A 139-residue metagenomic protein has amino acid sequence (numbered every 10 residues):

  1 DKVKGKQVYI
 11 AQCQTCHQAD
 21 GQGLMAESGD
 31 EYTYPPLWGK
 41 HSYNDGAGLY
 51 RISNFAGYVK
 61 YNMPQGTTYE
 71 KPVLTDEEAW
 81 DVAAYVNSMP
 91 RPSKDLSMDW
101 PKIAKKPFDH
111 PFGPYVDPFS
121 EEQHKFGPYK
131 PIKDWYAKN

Functional and structural regions predicted by a protein language model:
D1-A11, E77, A84-N139: Flexible coil segments in periplasmic/lumen-exposed cytochrome c-class electron-transfer proteins
D1-Y34, I52: Sequence/structural segment immediately N-terminal to covalent heme-attachment motifs in c-type and related
Q18-M25, G29, F55-A56, K102-K106 (+2 more regions): A broadly tuned "polar low-complexity/structure-edge" signature
G23-M25, H41, Y115, Y129: Compositionally biased, intrinsically disordered low-complexity regions
M25-G29, G48-L49, K94-W100: Short, solvent-exposed loop/turn and secondary-structure capping segments
Y32-R91, F126: Extracytoplasmic electron-transfer domains, predominantly the class I c-type cytochrome c fold
